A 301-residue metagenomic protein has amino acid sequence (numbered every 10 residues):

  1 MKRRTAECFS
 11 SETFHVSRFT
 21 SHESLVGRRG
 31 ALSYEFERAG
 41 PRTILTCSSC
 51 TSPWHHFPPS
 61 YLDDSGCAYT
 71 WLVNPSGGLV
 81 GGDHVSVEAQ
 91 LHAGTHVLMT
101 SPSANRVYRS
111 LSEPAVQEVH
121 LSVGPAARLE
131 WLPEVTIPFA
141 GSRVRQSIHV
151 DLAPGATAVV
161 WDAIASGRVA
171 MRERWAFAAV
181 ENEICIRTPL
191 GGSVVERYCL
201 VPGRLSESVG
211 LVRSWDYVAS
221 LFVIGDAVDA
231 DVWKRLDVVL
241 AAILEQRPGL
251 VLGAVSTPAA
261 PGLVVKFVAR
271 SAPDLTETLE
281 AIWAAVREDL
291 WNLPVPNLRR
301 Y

Functional and structural regions predicted by a protein language model:
C8, E12, F19-T136, A140 (+1 more regions): N-terminal, charged/glycine-rich beta-strand/loop interface patches
R29-S33, C67-A68, H84-S86, V116-E118 (+6 more regions): Broad gene-expression machinery/nucleic-acid interaction feature
W54-P58, Y108-E113, G141-R143, V169-E173 (+2 more regions): A short, polar/proline- and glycine-enriched secondary-structure boundary/capping micro-motif
G81, L111-E113, A140-S142, A153 (+3 more regions): Short, contiguous, pocket-lining structural segments that sit at or immediately flank catalytic/ligand-binding sites
L91-A93, S101-S103, V123-P125, P133-V135 (+5 more regions): Short, structured patches in soluble enzyme cores that scaffold and shape functional sites
F139-S147, L152-A178: Acidic (Asp/Glu-rich), glycine- and aromatic
D162-Y301: A structural signal for small-residue-enriched, beta-sheet-centric alpha/beta enzyme cores and oligomeric scaffold folds
